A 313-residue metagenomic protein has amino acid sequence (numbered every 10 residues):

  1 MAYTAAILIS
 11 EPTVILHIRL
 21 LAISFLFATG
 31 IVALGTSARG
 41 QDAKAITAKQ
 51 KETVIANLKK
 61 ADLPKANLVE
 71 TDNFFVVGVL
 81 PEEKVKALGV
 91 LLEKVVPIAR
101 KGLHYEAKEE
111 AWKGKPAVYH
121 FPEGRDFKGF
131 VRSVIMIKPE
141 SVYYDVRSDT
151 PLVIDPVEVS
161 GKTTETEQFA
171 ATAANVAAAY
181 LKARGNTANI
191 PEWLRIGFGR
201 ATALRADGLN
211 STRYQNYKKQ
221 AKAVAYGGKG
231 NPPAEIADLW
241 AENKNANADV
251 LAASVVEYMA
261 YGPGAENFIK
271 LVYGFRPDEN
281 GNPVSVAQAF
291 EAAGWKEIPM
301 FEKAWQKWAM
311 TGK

Functional and structural regions predicted by a protein language model:
M1-I18: N-terminal secretory signal peptides that target proteins for export/translocation
A5-I7, I23, Q41-I46, Q50: N-terminal intrinsically disordered, low-complexity tails enriched in polar/charged
A22-A33: Bacterial N-terminal signal peptides
G30, K84, G185, A206-D207: Single-residue recognition of alpha-helix boundary sites
G35-G40: Boundary at the C-terminal end of the N-terminal hydrophobic targeting segment
A43-A48, V54, L63-P191, D238 (+2 more regions): Juxtacatalytic substrate-recognition/specificity segment
N57-K59: N-terminal hydrophobic or amphipathic helices/low-complexity stretches enriched in small/hydrophobic/Pro/Gly
E140-D155, E167, N186-K313: Acidic/His/Gly-enriched intrinsically disordered linker/tail segments that often contain short helix/coil "MoRF-like"
